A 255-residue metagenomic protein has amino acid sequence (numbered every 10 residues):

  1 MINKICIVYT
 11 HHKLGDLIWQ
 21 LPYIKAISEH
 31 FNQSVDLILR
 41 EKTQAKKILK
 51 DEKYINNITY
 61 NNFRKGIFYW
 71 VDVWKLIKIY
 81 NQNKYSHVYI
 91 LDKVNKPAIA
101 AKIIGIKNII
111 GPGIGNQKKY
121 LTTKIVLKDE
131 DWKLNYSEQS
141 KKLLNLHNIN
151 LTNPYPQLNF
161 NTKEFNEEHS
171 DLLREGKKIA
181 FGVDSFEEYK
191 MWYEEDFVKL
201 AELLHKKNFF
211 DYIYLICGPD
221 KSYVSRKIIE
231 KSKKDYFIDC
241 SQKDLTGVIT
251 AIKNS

Functional and structural regions predicted by a protein language model:
M1-S255: Catalytic machinery of carbohydrate-active enzymes, primarily nucleotide-sugar-dependent glycosyltransferases
